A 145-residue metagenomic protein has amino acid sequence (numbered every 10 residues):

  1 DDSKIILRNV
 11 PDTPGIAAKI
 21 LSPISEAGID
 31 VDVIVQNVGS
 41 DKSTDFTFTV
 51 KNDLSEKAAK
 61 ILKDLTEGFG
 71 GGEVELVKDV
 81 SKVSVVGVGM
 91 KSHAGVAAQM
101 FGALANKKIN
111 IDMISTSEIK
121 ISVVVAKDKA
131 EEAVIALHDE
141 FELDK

Functional and structural regions predicted by a protein language model:
D1-K145: A conserved regulatory-domain signal marking ACT and ACT-like small-molecule sensing domains and adjacent regulatory
